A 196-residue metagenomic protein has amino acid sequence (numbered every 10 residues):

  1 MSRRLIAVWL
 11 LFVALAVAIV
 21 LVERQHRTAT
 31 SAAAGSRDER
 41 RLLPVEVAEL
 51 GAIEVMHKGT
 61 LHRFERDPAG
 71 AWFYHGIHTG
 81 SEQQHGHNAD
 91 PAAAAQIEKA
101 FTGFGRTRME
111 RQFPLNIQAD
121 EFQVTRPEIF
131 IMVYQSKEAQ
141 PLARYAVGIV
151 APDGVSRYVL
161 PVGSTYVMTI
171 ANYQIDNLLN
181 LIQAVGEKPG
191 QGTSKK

Functional and structural regions predicted by a protein language model:
M1-K196: A short-motif feature that recognizes glycine-rich, charge-decorated loops that bind or process nucleotide phosphates
